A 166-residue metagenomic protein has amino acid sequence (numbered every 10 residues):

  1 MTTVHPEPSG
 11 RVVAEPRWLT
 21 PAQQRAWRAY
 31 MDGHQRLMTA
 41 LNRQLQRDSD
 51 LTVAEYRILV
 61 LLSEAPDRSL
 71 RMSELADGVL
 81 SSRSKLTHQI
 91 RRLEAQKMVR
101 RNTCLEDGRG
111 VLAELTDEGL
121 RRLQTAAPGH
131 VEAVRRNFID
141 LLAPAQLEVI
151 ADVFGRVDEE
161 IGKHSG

Functional and structural regions predicted by a protein language model:
M1-S49, Q96, E148: N-terminal leader segment of winged-helix/HTH proteins
T2-H5, S9-A14, R91-V149: Charged, amphipathic alpha-helical coiled-coil/dimerization segments
A22, A54-Y56, Q146: N-terminal positioning helix adjacent to the helix-turn-helix/winged-helix DNA-binding module
M31, V60-D67, A127, G155: Short, locally clustered residues in the helix-turn-helix/winged-helix DNA-binding domain
T39-S84, G166: N-terminal helix-turn-helix DNA-binding core of bacterial DNA-binding proteins
M72, I90-R91: Short, hydrophobic-biased segments on the C-terminal half of alpha helices that form "recognition helices"
Q146-G166: Exposed, interaction-prone assembly regions rather than primary DNA-binding/catalytic cores
